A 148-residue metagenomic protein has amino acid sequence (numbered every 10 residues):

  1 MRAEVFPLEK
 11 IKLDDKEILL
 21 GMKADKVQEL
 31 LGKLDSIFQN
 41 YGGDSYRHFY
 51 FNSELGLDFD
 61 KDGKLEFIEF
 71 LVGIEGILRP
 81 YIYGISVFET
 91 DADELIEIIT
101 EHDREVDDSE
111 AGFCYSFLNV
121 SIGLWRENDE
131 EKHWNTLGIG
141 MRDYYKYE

Functional and structural regions predicted by a protein language model:
M1-E148: Short helix/turn-capping signatures at newly exposed starts of structured segments
